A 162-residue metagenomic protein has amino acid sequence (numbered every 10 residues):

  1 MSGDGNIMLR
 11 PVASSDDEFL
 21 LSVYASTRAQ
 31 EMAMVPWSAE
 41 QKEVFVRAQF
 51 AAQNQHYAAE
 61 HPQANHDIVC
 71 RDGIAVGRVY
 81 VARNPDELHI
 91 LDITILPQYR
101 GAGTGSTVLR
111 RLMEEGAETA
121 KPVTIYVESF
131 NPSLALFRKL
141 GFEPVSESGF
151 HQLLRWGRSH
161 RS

Functional and structural regions predicted by a protein language model:
M1-E43, H160-S162: A short, well-structured alpha-helix characteristic of acyl/acetyltransferase catalytic modules
Q41-C70: Active-site rim helix/loop that mediates acceptor-substrate recognition in acyltransferases
A64-A82: Conserved beta-hairpin
A82-L91, R100, T119, S148-F150: A conserved beta-turn-beta hairpin within the catalytic core of GNAT-like acetyltransferases that forms part
E87, G116-E128: Conserved GNAT acetyl-CoA-binding A-motif
Y99, G103-R111: Conserved acetyl-CoA pyrophosphate-binding loop and the N-cap/start of the following alpha-helix in GNAT-like
R100, T124-L134, F150-G157: Conserved beta-strand-loop-alpha-helix junction that forms the acyl-donor binding cleft
S106, S129-E147: Conserved active-site alpha-helix within GNAT-family acetyltransferase domains
